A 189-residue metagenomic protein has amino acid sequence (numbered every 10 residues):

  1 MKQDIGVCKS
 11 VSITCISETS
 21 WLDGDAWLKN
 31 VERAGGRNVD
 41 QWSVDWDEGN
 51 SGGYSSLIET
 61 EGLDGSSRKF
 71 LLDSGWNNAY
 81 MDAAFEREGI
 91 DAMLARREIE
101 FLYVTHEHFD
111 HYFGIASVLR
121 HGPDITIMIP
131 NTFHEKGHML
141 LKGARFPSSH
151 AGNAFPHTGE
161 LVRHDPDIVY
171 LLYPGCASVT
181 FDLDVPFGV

Functional and structural regions predicted by a protein language model:
M1-S67, A177-S178, D182-P186: Zn-dependent metallo-beta-lactamase
C8, G65, G122, P156 (+1 more regions): Short, well-ordered coil/turn elements that cap or connect secondary structure elements
V11-T14, K69-F70, F101, I125-T126 (+2 more regions): Structural motif
S17-T19, S74-W76, E107, T132-F133 (+2 more regions): Active-site metal-binding loops of divalent metal-dependent hydrolases
L28-N30, E86-R87, S117-L119, L141-A144: Short, glycine/charged-enriched secondary-structure capping and boundary segments
D45-G52, T60-I99: Pre-active-site segment of Zn-dependent metallo-hydrolases
A79-E135: Active-site metal-binding motif and surrounding structural segment of the metallo-beta-lactamase
T132-V189: Metallo-beta-lactamase
